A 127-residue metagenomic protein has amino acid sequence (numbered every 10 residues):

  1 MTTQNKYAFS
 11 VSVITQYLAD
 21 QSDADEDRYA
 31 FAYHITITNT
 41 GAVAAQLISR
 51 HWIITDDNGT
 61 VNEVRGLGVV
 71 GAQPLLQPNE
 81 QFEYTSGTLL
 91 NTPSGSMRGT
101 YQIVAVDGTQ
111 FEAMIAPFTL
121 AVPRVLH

Functional and structural regions predicted by a protein language model:
M1-R28: Low-complexity, acidic Ser/Thr/Pro/Gly-rich terminal tails and inter-domain linkers that flank the onset of structured
V13, Y17, V43, G59-T60 (+3 more regions): Long, contiguous binding/interaction regions
D23, A44, N91-G95: Short glycine/serine/proline-enriched coil/turn segments at secondary-structure junctions
R28-H34, R98: Short, solvent-exposed loop/turn segments enriched in Ser/Thr/Gly
I37-G41: Asparagine-centered strand-capping/turn motif at beta-strand->loop junctions
V43-N62: Short acidic, flexible loop segments centered on an aromatic residue
N62-S94: Intrinsically disordered, low-complexity Pro/Gly/Ser/Thr-rich segments with frequent PxxP/GP/PP motifs and embedded
L89-H127: Terminal connector regions
